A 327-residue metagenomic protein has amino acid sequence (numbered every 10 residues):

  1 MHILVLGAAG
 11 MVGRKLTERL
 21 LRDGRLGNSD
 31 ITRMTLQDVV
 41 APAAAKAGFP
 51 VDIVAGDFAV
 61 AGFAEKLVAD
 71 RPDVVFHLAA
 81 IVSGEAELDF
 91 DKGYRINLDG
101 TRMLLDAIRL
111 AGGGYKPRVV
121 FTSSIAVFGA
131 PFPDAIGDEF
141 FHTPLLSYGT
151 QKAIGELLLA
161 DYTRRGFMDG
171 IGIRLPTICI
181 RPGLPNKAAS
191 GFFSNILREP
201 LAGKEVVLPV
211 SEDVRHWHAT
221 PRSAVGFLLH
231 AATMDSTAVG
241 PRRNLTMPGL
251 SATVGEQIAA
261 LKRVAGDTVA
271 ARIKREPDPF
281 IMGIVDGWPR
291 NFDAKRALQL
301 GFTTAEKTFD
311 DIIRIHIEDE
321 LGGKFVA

Functional and structural regions predicted by a protein language model:
M1-L26: N-terminal Rossmann NAD(P)H-binding glycine-rich loop of SDR-like oxidoreductase domains
F58-I96: NAD(P)H-binding glycine-rich loop region in Rossmannoid oxidoreductase-like domains and their noncatalytic homologs
R102-L146: Conserved Rossmann-fold NAD(P)-dependent oxidoreductase catalytic core, especially the SDR/UDP-sugar
A130, L145-I171: Active-site Tyr-X1-5-Lys
A160-R215, P221-G226: NAD(P)-dependent short-chain dehydrogenase/reductase
C179-P182, L208-H218, A231, G240-A252: Glycine-rich Rossmann NAD(P)(H)-binding loop
P200, S223-M282, F325-A327: Mid/C-terminal beta-alpha module of Rossmann-like enzyme folds, strongest in SDR-family dehydrogenases/epimerases
P277, P289-K295, Q299, T303-A327: Amphipathic terminal alpha-helices
